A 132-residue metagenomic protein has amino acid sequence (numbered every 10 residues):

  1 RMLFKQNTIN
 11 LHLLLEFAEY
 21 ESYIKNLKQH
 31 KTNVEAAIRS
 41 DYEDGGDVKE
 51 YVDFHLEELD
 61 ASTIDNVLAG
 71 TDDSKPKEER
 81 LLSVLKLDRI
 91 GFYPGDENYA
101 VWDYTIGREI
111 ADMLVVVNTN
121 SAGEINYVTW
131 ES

Functional and structural regions predicted by a protein language model:
R1-N98: N-terminal domain-onset segments
E79-S132: Acidic, proline/glycine-rich low-complexity IDRs
